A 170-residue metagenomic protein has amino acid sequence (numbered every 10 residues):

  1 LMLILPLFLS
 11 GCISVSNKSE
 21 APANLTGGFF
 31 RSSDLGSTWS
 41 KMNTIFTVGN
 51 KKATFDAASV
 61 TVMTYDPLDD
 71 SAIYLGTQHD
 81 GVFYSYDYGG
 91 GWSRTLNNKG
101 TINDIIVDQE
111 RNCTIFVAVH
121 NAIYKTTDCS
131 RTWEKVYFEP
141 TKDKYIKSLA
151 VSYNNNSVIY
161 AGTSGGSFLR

Functional and structural regions predicted by a protein language model:
L1-R170: Extracellular glycan-interacting surfaces
